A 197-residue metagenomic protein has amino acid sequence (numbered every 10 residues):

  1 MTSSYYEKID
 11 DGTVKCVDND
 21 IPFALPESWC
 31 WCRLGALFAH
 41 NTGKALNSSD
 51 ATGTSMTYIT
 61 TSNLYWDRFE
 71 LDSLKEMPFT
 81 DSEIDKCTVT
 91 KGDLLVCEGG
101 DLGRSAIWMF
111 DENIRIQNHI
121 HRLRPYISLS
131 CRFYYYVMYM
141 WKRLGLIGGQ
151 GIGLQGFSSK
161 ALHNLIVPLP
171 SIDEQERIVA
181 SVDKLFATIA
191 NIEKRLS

Functional and structural regions predicted by a protein language model:
M1-T13: Extended, domain-scale alpha-helical bundle/helix-rich regions
D10, N47-S55, S73, G149-I152: Short coil/turn segments at secondary-structure boundaries
G12-D20, G35-S48, S62-K91: Sequence-specific dsDNA recognition surfaces
K15-K44, P168-S197: Non-catalytic DNA-recognition/assembly elements of restriction-modification systems
S48-A51, F157, L169-P170: Replace "in large, NTP-powered and nucleic-acid-processing enzymes" with "in large, NTP-powered factors and other
T60-T61, M77-W141, G151, G156-S158 (+1 more regions): A short beta-sheet element
W66-R68, G103-S105, A187: Flexible loop/turn segments at secondary-structure boundaries
